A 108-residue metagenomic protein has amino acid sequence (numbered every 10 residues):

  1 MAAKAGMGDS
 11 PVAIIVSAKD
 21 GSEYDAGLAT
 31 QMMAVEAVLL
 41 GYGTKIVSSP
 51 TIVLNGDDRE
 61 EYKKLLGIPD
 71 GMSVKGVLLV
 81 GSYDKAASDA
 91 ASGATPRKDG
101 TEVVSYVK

Functional and structural regions predicted by a protein language model:
M1-K108: Acidic, surface-exposed loops and disordered segments
